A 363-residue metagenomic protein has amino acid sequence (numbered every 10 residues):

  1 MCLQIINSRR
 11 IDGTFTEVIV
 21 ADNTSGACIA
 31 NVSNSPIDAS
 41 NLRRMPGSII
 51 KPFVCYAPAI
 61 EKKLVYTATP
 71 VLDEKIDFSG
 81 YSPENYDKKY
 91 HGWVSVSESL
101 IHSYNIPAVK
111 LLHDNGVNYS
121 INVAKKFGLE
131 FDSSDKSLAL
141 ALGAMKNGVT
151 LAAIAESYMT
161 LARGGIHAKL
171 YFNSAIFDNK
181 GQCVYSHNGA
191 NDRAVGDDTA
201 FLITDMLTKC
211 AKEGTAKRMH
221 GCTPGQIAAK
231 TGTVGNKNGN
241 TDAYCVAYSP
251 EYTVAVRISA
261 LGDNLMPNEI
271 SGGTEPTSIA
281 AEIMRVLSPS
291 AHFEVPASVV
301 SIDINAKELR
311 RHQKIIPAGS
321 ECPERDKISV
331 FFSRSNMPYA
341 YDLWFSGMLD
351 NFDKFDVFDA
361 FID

Functional and structural regions predicted by a protein language model:
M1-R10, V20, N31-S40, G148-E156 (+2 more regions): A penicillin-recognizing enzyme superfamily signal
M1-R44, S48-I49, T69, A124 (+2 more regions): Periplasmic/cell-envelope proteins involved in peptidoglycan metabolism and beta-lactam response
E17, P46, I50, V96 (+10 more regions): Hydrophobic (often cysteine-bearing) scaffold residues that line and stabilize catalytic clefts of nucleotide/cofactor
E17-A21, C28-N31, P70, E98 (+6 more regions): Structural recognition of the beta-strand scaffold that forms the well-ordered cores of secreted hydrolase catalytic
N23, S35, I60-A68, E130-D132 (+2 more regions): Secondary-structure transition/capping motifs at alpha-helix termini and the adjoining loop/turn into the next element
T24, L64-S120, S137, H167 (+1 more regions): Conserved catalytic neighborhood of penicillin-recognizing serine enzymes
G26, R44-V71, S99, S157-L161 (+3 more regions): Active-site SXXK
S82-N85, G116-E156: Mid-domain, small-residue-enriched loop/turn segments at the edges of structured enzyme/sensor domains
